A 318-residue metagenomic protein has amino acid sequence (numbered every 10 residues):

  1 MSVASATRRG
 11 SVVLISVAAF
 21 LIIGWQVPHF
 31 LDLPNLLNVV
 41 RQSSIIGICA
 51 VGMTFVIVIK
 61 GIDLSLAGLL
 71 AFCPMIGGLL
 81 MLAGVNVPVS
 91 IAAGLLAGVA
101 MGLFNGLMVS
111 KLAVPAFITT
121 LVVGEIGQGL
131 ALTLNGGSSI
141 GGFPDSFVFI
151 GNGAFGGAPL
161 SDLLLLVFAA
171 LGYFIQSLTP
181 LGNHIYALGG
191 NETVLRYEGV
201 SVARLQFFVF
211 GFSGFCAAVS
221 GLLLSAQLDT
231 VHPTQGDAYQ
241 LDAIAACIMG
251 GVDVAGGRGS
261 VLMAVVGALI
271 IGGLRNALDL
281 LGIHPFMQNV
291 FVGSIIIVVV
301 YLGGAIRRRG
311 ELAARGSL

Functional and structural regions predicted by a protein language model:
M1-L21, W25, A170, Y197-R204 (+1 more regions): Cytosolic-side transmembrane-helix boundaries in multi-pass membrane proteins
M1-T7, L82, V99-G141, L178-P180 (+3 more regions): Short loop segments and helix-boundary regions at transmembrane helix junctions of multi-pass inner-membrane proteins
V12-G24, G52-T54, G124-Q128, L164-Y173 (+4 more regions): Hydrophobic core segments of alpha-helical transmembrane domains in multi-pass membrane transport and ion-translocation
I15-L31, I59, A131-G136, Y173-P180 (+1 more regions): Structural signal for alpha-helical transmembrane segments and their membrane-water exit/capping regions in multi-pass
A19-N86, M108-A113, G251-V261, S294: Single transmembrane alpha-helix segments in multi-pass membrane proteins
N86-G94, A100-N105, V109, G156-V231: Helix-loop-helix "hairpin" substructures at the membrane interface of multi-pass membrane proteins
L112, A116-T179, L205-F208, Q227-G236 (+3 more regions): Transmembrane helix-bundle core of multi-pass membrane transporters and related energy-transducing complexes
A217, Q227-G293: Transmembrane alpha-helical segments in multi-pass inner-membrane proteins
